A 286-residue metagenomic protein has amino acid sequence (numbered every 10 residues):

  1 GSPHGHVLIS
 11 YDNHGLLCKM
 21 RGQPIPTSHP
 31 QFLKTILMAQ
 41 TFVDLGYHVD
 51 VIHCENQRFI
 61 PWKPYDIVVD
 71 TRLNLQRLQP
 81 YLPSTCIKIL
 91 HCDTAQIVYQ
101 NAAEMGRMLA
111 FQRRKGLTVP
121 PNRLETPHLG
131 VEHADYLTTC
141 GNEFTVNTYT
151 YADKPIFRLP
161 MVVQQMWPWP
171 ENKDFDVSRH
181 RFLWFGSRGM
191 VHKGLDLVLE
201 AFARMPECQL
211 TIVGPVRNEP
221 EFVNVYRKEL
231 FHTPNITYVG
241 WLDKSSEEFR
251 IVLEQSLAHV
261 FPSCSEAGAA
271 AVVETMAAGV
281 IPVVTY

Functional and structural regions predicted by a protein language model:
M20, C92-R123: Acceptor-binding helix/loop patch of EC 2.4 sugar-transfer enzymes, predominantly nucleotide-sugar-dependent
P120-I156, Q165-P168: A short, active-site helix/loop in glycosyltransferases that binds the activated sugar's phosphate group
P170-K193, L197-M205, L210-T211: Conserved donor-binding/catalytic core segment of Leloir-type glycosyltransferases
I212-G214, V223-S245: Nucleotide-activated donor-binding/catalytic signature segment of Leloir-type glycosyltransferases, i.e., the conserved
F249-S256: Short alpha-helical donor nucleotide-sugar binding micro-motif in glycosyltransferases
R250, V272-A277: Short alpha-helical segment that forms part of, or immediately flanks, the ligand-binding pocket in carbohydrate-active
C264: Aromatic "clamp/platform" in nucleotide-sugar-dependent glycosyltransferases that forms part of the donor/acceptor
I281-T285: Short hydrophobic beta-strand element within catalytic cores of glycosyltransferases and related nucleotide-activated
